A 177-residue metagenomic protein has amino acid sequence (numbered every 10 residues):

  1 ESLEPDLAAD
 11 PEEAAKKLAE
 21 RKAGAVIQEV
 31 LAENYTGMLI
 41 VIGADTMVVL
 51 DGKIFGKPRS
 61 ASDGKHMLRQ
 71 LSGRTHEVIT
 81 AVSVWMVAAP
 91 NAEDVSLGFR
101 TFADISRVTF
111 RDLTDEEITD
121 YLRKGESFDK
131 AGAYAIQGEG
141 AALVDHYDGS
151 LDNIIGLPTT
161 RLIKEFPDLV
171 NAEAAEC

Functional and structural regions predicted by a protein language model:
E1-A9, D94-I105: Short glycine-rich, Thr/Ser-proximal phosphate-binding strand/loop in the N-terminal lobe of ATP-dependent enzymes
E1-I40, K53-I54, T160, P167-C177: N-terminal polybasic phosphate/anion-binding patch
A14, I40, T46-H76, F110-D112: Active-site-adjacent loop/tail segments of enzyme domains
A19, D45, G64, V82 (+1 more regions): Residue-level signal for inorganic ion chemistry
I42-G43, A81-S83, Q137: Short beta-strand segments
K65-R69, G98, L122: Active-site-adjacent structural elements in enzyme catalytic cores
R74, I105-C177: GST superfamily/GST-like fold recognition
V78, V84-A88: Conserved phosphate- and dinucleotide-binding cores of soluble alpha/beta proteins, encompassing both enzyme active
